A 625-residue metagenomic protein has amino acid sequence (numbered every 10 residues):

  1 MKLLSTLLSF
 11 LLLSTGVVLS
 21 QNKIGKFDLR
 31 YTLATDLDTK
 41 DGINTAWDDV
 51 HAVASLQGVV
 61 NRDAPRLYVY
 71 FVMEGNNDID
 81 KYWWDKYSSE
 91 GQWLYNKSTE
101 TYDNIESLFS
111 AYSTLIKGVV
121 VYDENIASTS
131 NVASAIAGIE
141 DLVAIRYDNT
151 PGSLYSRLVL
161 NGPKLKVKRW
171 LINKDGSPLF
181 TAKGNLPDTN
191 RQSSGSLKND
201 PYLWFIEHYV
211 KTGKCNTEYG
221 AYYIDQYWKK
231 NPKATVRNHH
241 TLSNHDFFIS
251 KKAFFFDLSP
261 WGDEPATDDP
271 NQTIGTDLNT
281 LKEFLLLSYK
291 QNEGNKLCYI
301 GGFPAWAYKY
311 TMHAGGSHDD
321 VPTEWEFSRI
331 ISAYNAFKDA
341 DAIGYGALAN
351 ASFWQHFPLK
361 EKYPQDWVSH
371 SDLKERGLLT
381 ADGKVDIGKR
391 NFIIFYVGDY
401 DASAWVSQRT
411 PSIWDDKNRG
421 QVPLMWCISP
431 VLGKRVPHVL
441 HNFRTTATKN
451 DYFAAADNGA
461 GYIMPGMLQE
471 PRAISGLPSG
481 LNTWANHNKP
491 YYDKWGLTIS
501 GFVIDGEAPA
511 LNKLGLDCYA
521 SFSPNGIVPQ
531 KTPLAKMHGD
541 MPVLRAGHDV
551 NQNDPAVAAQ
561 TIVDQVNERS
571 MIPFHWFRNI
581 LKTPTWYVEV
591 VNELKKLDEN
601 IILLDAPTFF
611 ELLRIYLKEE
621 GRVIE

Functional and structural regions predicted by a protein language model:
M1-Q21: Bacterial Sec-dependent N-terminal signal peptides
M1-T6, H438-N442, V590: Composition- and surface-driven signal marking solvent-exposed, interaction-prone regions in large proteins
N22-E361: Preference for solvent-exposed, low-hydrophobicity sequence contexts
T32-A52, V69-D80, Q92-L108, A127 (+7 more regions): Acidic-and-aromatic substrate-binding clefts and catalytic sites of carbohydrate-active enzymes
D277-A305, I393, G398-S407, P411-L424 (+2 more regions): Catalytic grooves of carbohydrate-active enzymes
A340-L373, T608-E625: A recurrent domain-boundary module in secreted/ectodomain proteins
A351-R444: Active-site beta->alpha N-cap acidic-glycine motif
S429-P490, K494-L497: Substrate-binding cleft of extracellular glycoside hydrolase catalytic domains
